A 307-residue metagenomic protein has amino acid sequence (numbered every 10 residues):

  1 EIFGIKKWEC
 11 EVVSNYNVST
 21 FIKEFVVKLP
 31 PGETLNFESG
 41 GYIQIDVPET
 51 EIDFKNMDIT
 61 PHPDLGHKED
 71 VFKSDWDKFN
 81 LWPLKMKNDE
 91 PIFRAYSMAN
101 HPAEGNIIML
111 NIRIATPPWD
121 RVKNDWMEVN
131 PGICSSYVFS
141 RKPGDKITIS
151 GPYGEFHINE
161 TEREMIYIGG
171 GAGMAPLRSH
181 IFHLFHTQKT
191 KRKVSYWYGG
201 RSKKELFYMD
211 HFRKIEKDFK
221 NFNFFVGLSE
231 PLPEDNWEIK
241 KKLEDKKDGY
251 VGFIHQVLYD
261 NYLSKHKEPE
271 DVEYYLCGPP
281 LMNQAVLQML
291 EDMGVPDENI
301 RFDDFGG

Functional and structural regions predicted by a protein language model:
E1, K193-G307: Reductase modules of NAD(P)H-dependent flavoproteins
I2-K142, R201, G227-P231: Ferredoxin-reductase
G40, G173, P279: Short, conserved phosphate/pyrophosphate- and ester-handling motifs at nucleotide-, phospho-/glycolipid
I43, I147-I149: Generic structural signal for buried aliphatic residues
Y137, S150-E162: A short, basic/flexible loop-to-alpha-helix module at the beginning of a structural domain
H157, P176, A285-V286: Phosphate- and divalent-cation-binding pockets in alpha/beta enzyme and binding domains that engage nucleotide-derived
M174-Q188: Histidine-anchored nucleotide/phosphate-binding helix
